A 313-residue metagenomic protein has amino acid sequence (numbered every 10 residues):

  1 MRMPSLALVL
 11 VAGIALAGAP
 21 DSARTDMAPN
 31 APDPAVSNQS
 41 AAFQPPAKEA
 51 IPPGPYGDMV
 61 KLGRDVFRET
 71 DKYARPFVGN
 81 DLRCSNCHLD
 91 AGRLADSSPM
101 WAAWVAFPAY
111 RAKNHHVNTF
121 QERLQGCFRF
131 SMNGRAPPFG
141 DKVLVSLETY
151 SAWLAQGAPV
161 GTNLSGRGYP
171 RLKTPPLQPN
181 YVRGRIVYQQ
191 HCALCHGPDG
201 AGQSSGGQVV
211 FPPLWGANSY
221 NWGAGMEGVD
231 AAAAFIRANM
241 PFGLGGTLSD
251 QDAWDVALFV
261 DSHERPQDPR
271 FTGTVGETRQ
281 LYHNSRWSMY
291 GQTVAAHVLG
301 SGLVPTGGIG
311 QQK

Functional and structural regions predicted by a protein language model:
R2-V66, T70, A109-Y181, G291-K313: Post-cleavage N-terminal segment of exported redox proteins
A23, G57-L62, V66, L94-P137 (+2 more regions): Extracytoplasmic electron-transfer domains, predominantly the class I c-type cytochrome c fold
P55-A91, P175-W215, V229: Sequence/structural segment immediately N-terminal to covalent heme-attachment motifs in c-type and related
K72-G79, R135-G140, V160-L164, L244-Q251 (+1 more regions): Surface-exposed patches in mature extracellular/periplasmic domains of secreted proteins
Y73-R75, A91-S97, L154-P159, L194 (+1 more regions): Secretory-pathway/luminal and periplasmic proteins that interact with or process carbohydrate-rich
A103-V105, N163-L172, V210, G216-A217 (+1 more regions): Short linear capping/connector segments at secondary-structure termini
R183, L194, P213-G216, W222 (+2 more regions): C-terminal cap of thioredoxin/glutaredoxin-like
E277-Y290: Carbohydrate-binding/catalytic loop surfaces
